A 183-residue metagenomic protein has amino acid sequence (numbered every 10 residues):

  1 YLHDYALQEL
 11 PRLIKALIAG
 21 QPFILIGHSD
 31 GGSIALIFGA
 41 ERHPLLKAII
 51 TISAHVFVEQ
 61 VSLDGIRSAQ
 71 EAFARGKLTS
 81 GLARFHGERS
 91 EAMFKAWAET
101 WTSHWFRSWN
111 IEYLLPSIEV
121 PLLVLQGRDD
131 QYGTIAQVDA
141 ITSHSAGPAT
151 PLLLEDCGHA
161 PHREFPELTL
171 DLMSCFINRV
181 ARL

Functional and structural regions predicted by a protein language model:
Y1-F23: Active-site loop/oxyanion-hole signature of alpha/beta-hydrolase fold enzymes
L17-Q21, I118, F176, V180: Glycine-rich phosphate-binding loop signature in dinucleotide/nucleotide-binding domains
G27-S29: Conserved alpha/beta-hydrolase "nucleophile elbow" surrounding the catalytic nucleophile
S33-E41, L46-L78: Flexible "cap/lid" loop of the alpha/beta hydrolase fold
W97-L114: Active-site nucleophile elbow and catalytic-triad environment of alpha/beta-hydrolase enzymes
I118, V124-Q126, D130: Short beta-strand/loop motif that positions the catalytic acidic residue of the alpha/beta-hydrolase fold
Q131-Q137: Conserved alpha/beta-hydrolase "acid-adjacent" motif
A149-T150, E155-L183: Catalytic active-site module of serine/aspartate enzymes centered on a nucleophile-bearing elbow/loop
